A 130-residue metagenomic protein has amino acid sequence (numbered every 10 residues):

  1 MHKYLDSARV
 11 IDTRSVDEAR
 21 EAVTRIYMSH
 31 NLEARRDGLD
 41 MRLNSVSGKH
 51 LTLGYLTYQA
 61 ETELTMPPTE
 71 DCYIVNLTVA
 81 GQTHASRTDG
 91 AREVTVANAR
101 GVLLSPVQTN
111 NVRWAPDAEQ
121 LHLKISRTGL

Functional and structural regions predicted by a protein language model:
M1-K49: A short, N-terminal "cap"/entry segment at the start of jelly-roll beta-barrel domains of the cupin/DSBH fold
N31-E33, G38-L130: N-terminal regulatory/effector-sensing and dimerization cores that precede helix-turn-helix DNA-binding domains
